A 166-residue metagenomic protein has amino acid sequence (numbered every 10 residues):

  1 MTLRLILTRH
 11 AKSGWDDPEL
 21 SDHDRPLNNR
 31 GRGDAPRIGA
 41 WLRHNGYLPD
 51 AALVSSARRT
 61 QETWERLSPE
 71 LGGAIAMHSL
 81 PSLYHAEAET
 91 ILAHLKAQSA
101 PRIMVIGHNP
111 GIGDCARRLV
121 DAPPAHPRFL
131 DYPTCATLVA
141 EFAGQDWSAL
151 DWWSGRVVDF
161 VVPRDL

Functional and structural regions predicted by a protein language model:
T2-P81, P124, Y132: Active-site-proximal alpha-helix that buttresses catalytic centers in soluble enzyme cores
L5, A100-G107: Generic beta-sheet signal
N45-Y47, A97-P101: Glycine-rich phosphate-binding loop signature in dinucleotide/nucleotide-binding domains
T63-L67, I91, C115-A116: Hydrophobic packing residues within well-ordered alpha-helices of enzyme cores
S82-S99: Short phosphate-binding loop-to-helix
M104, D114-F129: Flexible, glycine-rich active-site loops centered on histidine and acidic residues that chelate a metal or position
P123-V158: Domain-level recognition of soluble alpha/beta enzyme cores, biased toward histidine phosphatases/phosphomutases
